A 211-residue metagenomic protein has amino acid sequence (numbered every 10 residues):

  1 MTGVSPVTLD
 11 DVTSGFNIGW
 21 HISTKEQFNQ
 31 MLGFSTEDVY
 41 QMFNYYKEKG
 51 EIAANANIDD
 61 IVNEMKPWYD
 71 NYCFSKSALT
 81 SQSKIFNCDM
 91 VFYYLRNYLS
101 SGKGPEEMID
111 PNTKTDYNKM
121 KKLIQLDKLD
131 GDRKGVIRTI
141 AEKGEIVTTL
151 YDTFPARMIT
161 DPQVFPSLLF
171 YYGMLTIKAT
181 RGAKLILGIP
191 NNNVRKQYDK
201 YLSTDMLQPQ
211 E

Functional and structural regions predicted by a protein language model:
M1-V4: Structural recognition of the conserved hydrophobic beta-strand(s) that form the central parallel beta-sheet of P-loop
T8-G15, I22-R96: Amphipathic alpha-helical segments of the small helical/lid subdomains adjacent to P-loop NTPase cores
G19, I85-F86, V91-E211: Extended alpha-helical interface modules used as scaffolds for assembling large macromolecular complexes
